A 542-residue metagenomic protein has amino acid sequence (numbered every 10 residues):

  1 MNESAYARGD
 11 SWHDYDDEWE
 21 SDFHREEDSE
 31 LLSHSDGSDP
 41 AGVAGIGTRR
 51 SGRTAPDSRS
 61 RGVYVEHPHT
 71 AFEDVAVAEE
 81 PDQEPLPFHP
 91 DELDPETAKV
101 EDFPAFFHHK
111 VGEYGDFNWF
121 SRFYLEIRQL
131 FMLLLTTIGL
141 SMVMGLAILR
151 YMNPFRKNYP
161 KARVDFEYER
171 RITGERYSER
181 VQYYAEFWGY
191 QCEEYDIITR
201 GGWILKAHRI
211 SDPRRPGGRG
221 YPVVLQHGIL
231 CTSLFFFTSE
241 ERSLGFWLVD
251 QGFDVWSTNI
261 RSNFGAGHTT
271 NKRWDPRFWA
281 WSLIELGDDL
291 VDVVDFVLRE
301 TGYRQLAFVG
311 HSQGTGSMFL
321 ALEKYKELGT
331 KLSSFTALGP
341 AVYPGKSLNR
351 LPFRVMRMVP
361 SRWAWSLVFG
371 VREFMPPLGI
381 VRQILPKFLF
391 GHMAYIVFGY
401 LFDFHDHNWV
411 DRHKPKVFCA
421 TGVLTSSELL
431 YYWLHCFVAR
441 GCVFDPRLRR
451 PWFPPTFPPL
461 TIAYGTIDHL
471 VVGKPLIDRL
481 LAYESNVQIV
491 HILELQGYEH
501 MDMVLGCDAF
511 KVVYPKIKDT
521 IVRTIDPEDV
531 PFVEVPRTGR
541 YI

Functional and structural regions predicted by a protein language model:
M1-E167, M356, L389, M393-V397 (+2 more regions): Intrinsically disordered, low-complexity regulatory segments that flank or lie outside the structured catalytic cores
D91-P95, K99-N158, R299-R304, Q313-P446: Alpha/beta-hydrolase-fold enzymes
G174, E179-R215: N-terminal cap/lid segment of alpha/beta-hydrolase-fold proteins
T199-R273: Short, surface-exposed "cap/lid" segments of acyl-processing enzymes
R273-R277, G287-L306: Conserved acidic catalytic loop of the alpha/beta-hydrolase fold
T456, T461-Y464, D468: Short beta-strand/loop motif that positions the catalytic acidic residue of the alpha/beta-hydrolase fold
H469-P475: Conserved alpha/beta-hydrolase "acid-adjacent" motif
N486-I542: Catalytic active-site module of serine/aspartate enzymes centered on a nucleophile-bearing elbow/loop
